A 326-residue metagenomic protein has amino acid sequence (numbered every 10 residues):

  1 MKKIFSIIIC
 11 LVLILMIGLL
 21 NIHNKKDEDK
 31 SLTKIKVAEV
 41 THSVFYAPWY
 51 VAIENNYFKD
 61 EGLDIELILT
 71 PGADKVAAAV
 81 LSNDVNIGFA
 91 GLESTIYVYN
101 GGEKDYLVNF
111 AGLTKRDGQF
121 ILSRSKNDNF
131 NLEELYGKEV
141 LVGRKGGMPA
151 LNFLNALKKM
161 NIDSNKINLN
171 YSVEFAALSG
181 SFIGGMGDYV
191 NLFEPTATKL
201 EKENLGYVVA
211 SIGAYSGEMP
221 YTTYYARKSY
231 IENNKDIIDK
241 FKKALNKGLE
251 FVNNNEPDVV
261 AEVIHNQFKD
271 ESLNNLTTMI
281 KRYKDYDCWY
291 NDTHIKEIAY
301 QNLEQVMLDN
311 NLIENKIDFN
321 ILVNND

Functional and structural regions predicted by a protein language model:
M1-K34: Short, low-complexity disordered leader/linker segments with a strong preference for bacterial N-terminal type II
K30-I162, N168-S172, S181, D188-E194 (+3 more regions): Short, glycine-/small- and polar/acidic-enriched structural segments that line small-molecule recognition paths
Y50, I96, L154, T198 (+2 more regions): Predominant activation on well-ordered alpha-helical scaffold segments within soluble catalytic domains
I53-E54, K59, K158, E201-K202 (+3 more regions): Short polybasic/polar patches that bind polyanions
S94, A176-Q267: Pocket-lining segment of extracytoplasmic ligand-binding domains
E232-L312: Secondary-structure end/capping motifs
N315-D326: Hinge/cleft segment of the Venus flytrap/periplasmic-binding protein
